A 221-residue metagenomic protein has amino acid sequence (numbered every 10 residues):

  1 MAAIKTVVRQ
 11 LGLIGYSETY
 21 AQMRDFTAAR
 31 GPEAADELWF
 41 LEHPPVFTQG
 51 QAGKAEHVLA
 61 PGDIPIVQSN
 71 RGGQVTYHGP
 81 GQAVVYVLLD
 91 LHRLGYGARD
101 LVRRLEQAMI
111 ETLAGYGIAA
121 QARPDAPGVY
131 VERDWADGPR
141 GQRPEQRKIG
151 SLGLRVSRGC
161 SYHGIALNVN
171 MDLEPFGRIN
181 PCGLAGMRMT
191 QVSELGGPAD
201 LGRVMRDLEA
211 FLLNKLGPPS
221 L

Functional and structural regions predicted by a protein language model:
M1-I149, R178, P198-R203: N-terminal lobe of the biotin/lipoate ligase/transferase fold
F47-T48, G159, E174-P175: Short, acidic Gly/Pro/Ser/Thr-rich loop/turn segments
T76-H78, S161, L167: Short conserved micro-motifs on helix faces and helix-strand junctions that flank and scaffold key functional residues
G150, H163: A translation/RNA-centric and nucleic-acid-associated enzymatic feature enriched in Class II aminoacyl-tRNA synthetases
L154, G159-S161: Acidic/histidine-enriched ion/cofactor-binding microenvironments in catalytic or ligand-binding pockets
R155, A166-L221: C-terminal accessory segment of soluble enzyme catalytic cores
